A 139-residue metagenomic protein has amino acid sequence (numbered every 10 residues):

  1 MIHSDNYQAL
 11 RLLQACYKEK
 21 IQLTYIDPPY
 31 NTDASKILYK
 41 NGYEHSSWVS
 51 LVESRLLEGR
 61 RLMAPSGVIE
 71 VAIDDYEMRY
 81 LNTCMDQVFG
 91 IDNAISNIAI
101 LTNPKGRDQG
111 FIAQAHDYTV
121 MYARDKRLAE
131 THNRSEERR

Functional and structural regions predicted by a protein language model:
M1-R139: Core catalytic lobe of class I
